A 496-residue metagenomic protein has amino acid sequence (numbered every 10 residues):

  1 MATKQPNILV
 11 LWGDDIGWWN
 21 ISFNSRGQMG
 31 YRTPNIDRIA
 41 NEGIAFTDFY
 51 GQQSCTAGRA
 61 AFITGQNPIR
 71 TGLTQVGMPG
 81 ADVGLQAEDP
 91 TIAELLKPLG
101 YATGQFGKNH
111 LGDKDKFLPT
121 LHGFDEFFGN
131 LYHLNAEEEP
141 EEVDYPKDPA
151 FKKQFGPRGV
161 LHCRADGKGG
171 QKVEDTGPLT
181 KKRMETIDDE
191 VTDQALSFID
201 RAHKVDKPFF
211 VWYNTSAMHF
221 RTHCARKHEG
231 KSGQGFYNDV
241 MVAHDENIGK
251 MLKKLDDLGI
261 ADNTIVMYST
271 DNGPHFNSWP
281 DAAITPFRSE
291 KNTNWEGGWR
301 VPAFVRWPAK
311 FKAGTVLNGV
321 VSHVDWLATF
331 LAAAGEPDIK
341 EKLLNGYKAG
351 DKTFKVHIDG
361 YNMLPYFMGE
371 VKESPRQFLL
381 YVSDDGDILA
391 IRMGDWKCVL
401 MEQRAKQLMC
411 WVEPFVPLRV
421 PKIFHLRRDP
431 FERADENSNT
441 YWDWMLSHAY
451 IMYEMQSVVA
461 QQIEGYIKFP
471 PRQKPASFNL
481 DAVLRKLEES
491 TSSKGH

Functional and structural regions predicted by a protein language model:
M1-P417, P421, L426, P430-E432 (+1 more regions): Formylglycine-dependent sulfatase
